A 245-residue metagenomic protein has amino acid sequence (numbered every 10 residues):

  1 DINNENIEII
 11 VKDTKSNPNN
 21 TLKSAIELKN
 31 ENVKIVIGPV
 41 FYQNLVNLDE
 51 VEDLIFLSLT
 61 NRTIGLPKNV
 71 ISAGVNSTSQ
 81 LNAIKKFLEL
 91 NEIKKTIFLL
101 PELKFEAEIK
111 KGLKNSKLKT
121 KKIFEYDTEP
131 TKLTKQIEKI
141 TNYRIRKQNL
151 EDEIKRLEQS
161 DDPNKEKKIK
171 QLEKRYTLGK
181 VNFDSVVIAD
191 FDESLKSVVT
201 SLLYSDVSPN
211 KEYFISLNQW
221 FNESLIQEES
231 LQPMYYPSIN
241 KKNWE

Functional and structural regions predicted by a protein language model:
D1-I9: Signal peptide-proximal N-terminal region of secreted/periplasmic/extracellular or secretory-lumen proteins
N6-I7, K29, I71: Extended repeat-based interaction scaffolds and adjacent low-complexity, acidic/S/T/P-biased segments that form broad
I10-N20, S24, V75, I123-K132: Short beta->alpha junction loops
K15-P18, F41-L45, N61-G65, E102-E106 (+4 more regions): Solvent-exposed loop/turn segments at secondary-structure junctions within structured extracellular/periplasmic domains
T21-A25, K29, V33, L45-D49 (+5 more regions): Extracytoplasmic/secreted envelope proteins and their assembly/folding machinery, especially bacterial periplasmic
K29-V40, L57-L59, K95-P101, R146-K168 (+2 more regions): Periplasmic-binding protein-like
I35-K122: Extracytoplasmic ligand/sensor domains, especially the bilobed periplasmic-binding protein
L118, E138-K168, V181-S185, V199-E245: Extracellular/periplasmic periplasmic-binding protein-like sensory domains
